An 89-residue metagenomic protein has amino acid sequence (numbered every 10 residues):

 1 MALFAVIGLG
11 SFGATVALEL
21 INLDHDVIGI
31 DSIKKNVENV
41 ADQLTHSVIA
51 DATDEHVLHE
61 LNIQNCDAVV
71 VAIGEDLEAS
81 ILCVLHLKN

Functional and structural regions predicted by a protein language model:
M1-N89: Cytosolic regulatory regions of ion transport systems
